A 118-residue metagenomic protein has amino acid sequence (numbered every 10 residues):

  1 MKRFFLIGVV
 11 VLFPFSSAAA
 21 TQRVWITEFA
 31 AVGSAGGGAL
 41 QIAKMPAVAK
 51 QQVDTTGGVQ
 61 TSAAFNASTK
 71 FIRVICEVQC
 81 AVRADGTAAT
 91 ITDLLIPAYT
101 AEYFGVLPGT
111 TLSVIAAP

Functional and structural regions predicted by a protein language model:
F4-F13: Sec-dependent N-terminal signal peptides
F13-A20: Sec/Tat signal peptide C-region and signal peptidase I cleavage site
T21-G33: Short N-terminal segments immediately surrounding and downstream of signal-peptide cleavage
Q22, K70, V78-C80: Short beta-strand/loop motifs in extracellular/secreted proteins, especially within beta-sandwich accessory domains
S34-S68: Surface-exposed ligand/attachment interfaces on beta-rich extracellular proteins
D54-S62, T90-L107: Short, solvent-exposed S/T- and G/P-enriched segments that are highly enriched in secreted/extracellular and lumenal
K70-I72, F104-A116: Noncatalytic modules at the cell exterior or secretory-pathway interfaces, chiefly beta-strand-rich lectin/adhesion
I75-T92: Short, surface-exposed beta-strand/strand-loop-strand elements in extracellular ectodomains
